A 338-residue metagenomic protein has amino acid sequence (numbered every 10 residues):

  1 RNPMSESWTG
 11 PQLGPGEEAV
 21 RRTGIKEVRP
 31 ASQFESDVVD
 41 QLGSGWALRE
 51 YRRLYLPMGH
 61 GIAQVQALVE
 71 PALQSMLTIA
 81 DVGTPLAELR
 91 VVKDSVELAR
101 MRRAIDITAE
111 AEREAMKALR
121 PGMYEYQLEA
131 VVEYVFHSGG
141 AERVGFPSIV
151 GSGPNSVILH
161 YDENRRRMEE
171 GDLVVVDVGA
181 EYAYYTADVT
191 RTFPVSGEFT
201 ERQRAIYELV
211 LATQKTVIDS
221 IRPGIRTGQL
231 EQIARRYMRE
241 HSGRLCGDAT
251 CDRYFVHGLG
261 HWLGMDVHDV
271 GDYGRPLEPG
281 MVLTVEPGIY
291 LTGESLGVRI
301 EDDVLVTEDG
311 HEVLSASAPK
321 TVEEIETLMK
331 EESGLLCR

Functional and structural regions predicted by a protein language model:
R1-R338: Active-site neighborhoods and metal-handling regions in enzymes and metal-associated proteins
